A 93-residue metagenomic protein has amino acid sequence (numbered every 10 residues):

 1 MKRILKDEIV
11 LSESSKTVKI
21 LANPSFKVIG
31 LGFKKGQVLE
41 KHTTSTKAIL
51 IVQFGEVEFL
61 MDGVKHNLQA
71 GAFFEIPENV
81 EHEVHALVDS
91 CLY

Functional and structural regions predicted by a protein language model:
M1-S25, L60: A short, N-terminal "cap"/entry segment at the start of jelly-roll beta-barrel domains of the cupin/DSBH fold
K27-T44: Conserved short histidine dyad/triad with adjacent acidic residue
T46-V57, D62: Glycine- and acidic-residue-biased ligand/ion/polar-headgroup-sensing regions
Q53-F54, Q69-A70, V88: A cytosolic small-molecule/anion-sensing beta-strand core signal
G63-E78: Short acidic-glycine-tyrosine-enriched beta hairpin
E78-Y93: Ligand-binding loop in jelly-roll beta-barrel domains
